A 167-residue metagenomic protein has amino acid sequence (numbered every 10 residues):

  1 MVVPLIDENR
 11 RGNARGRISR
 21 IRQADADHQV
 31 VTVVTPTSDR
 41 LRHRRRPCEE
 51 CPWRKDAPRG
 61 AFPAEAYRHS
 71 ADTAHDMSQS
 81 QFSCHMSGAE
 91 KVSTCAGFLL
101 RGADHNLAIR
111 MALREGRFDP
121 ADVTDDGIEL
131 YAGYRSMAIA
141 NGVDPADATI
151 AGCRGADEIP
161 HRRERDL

Functional and structural regions predicted by a protein language model:
V2-L167: Cysteine-centered metal-binding/redox modules
